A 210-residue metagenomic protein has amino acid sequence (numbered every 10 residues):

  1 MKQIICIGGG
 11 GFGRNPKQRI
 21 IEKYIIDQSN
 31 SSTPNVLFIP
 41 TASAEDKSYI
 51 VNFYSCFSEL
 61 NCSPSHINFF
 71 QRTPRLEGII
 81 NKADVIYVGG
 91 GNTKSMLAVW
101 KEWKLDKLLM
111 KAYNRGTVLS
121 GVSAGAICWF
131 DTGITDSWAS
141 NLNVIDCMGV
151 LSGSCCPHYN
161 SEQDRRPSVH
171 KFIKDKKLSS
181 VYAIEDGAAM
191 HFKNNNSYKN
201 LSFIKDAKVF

Functional and structural regions predicted by a protein language model:
M1-S32, T41-E59, V85, G133-T135 (+1 more regions): C-terminal and late-domain segments of enzyme folds
C6, S65-N68, Y87-V88, L119-V122 (+1 more regions): General beta-strand structural signal in soluble alpha/beta enzymes
R14-N15, M96-L97, F130: Glycine/Thr-rich phosphate-binding loops of Rossmann-like dinucleotide-binding domains
I39, A44-G91: A glycine-rich, hydrophobic loop/mini-helix early in the fold
I79-K82, W103-G116: Catalytic-core regions built around general acid/base machinery
Y87-G90, L109-T132: Catalytic nucleophile loop
T93-K94, G125-C128, T135, S161-E162: Short, catalytically relevant binding-site loops at active-site mouths
T93-W103: Glycine/threonine-rich flexible loop motifs
